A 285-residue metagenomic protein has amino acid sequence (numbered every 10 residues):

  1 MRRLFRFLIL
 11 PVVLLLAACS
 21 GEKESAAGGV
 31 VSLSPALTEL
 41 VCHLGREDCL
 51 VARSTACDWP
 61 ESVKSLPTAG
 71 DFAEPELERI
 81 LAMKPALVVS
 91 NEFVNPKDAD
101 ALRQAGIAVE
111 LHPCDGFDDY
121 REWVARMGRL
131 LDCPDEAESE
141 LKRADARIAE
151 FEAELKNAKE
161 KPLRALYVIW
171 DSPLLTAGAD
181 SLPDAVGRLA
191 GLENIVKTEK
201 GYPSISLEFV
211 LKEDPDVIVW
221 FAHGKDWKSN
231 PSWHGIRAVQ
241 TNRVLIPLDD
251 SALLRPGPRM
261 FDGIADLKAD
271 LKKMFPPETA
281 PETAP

Functional and structural regions predicted by a protein language model:
M1-I9: Bacterial N-terminal signal peptides that target proteins for export
L16-A18: C-terminal motif of bacterial Sec signal peptides marking the signal peptidase cleavage site
G21-G29, K97-L175, E193-T198, N242-P285: Extracytoplasmic substrate-binding proteins
G29-D98, I195-T198: A short, structured surface patch at a secondary-structure boundary
S34, E92, I169, E199-Y202 (+4 more regions): Short secondary-structure boundary segments
A56-W59, P67, L141, L175-Y202: Alpha-helical, coiled-coil/dimerization segments enriched in small aliphatic residues
L77-K84, Q104-A105, I205-D214: Short helices/loops that flank or line small-molecule/ion binding pockets
V94-Q104, K212, V217-I236: A ligand-binding cleft/hinge motif common to bilobed small-molecule-binding domains
